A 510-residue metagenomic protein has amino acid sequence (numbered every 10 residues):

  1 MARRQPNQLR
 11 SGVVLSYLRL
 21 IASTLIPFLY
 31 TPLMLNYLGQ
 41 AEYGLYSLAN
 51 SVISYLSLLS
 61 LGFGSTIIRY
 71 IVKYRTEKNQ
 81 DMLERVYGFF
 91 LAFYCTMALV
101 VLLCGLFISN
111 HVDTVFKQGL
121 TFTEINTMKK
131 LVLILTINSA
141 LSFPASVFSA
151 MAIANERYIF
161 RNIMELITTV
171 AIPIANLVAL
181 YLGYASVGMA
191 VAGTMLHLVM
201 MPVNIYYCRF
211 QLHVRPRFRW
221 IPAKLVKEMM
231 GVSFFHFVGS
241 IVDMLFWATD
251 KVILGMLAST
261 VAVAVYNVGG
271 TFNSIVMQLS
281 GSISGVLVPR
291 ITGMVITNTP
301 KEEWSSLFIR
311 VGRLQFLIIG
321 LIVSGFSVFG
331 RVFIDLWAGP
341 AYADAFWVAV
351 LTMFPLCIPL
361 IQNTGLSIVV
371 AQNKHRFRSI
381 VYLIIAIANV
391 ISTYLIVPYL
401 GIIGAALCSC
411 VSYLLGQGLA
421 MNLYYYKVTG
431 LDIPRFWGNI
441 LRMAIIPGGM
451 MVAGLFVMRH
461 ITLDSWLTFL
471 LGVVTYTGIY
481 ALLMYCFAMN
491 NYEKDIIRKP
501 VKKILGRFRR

Functional and structural regions predicted by a protein language model:
M1-P27, D81, R85-G88, I125-K129 (+3 more regions): N-terminal membrane topogenesis motif
M1-Q5, L9, N204-W247, R290-S306 (+3 more regions): Interhelical loop/hinge segments that connect adjacent transmembrane helices in multipass membrane
A2, L431-D432, L455-R510: Membrane-proximal transmembrane or re-entrant/amphipathic helices at the cytosolic face
Q5, A92-A248, L455-F456: Hydrophobic transmembrane helix module of multi-pass membrane transport proteins
Q8-K73, T96, V101-L106, N138 (+3 more regions): Signature of the first transmembrane helix
S11-P27, A192-N204, C208, A223-G293 (+4 more regions): Transmembrane helical elements of multi-pass membrane transporters/channels
R19, I163-F210, V232, N267-N273 (+3 more regions): Hydrophobic alpha-helical transmembrane segments
L61-E77, I153-A154, L212-H213, G269 (+3 more regions): Helix-loop junctions and terminal segments of transmembrane helices in multi-pass membrane transport/translocation
